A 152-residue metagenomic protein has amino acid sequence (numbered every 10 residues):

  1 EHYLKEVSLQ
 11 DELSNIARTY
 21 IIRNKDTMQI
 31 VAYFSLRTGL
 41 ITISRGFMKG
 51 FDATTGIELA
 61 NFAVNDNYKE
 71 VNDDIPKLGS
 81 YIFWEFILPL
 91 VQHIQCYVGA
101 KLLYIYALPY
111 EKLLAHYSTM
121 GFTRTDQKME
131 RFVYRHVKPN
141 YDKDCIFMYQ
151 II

Functional and structural regions predicted by a protein language model:
E1-I75, Y81, E85, P89-Y106 (+1 more regions): Non-catalytic substrate-recognition and accessory regions of acyl/acetyltransferase enzymes
